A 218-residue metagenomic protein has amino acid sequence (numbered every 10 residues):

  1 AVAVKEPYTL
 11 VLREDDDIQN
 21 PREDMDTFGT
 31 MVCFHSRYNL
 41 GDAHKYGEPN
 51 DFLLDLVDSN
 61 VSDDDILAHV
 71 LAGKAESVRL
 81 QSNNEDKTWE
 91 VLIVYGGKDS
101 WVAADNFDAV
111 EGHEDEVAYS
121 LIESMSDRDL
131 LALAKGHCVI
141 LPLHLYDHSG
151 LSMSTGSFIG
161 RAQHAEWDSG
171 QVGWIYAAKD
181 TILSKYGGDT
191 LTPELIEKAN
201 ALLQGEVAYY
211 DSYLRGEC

Functional and structural regions predicted by a protein language model:
A1-C218: Acidic interaction surfaces
